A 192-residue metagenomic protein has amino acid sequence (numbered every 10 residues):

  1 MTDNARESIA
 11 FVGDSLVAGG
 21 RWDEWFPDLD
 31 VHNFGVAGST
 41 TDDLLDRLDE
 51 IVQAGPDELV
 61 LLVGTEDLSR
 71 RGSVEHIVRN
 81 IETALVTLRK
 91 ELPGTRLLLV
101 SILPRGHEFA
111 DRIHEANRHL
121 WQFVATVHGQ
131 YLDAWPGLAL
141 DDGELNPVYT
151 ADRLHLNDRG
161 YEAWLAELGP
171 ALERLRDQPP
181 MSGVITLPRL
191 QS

Functional and structural regions predicted by a protein language model:
M1-E58: Serine-esterase "nucleophile elbow" of acetyl-processing enzymes
E24-D30, D46-S192: Alpha-helical cap/lid subdomain in secreted, periplasmic, or secretory-pathway luminal O-acyl-processing enzymes
